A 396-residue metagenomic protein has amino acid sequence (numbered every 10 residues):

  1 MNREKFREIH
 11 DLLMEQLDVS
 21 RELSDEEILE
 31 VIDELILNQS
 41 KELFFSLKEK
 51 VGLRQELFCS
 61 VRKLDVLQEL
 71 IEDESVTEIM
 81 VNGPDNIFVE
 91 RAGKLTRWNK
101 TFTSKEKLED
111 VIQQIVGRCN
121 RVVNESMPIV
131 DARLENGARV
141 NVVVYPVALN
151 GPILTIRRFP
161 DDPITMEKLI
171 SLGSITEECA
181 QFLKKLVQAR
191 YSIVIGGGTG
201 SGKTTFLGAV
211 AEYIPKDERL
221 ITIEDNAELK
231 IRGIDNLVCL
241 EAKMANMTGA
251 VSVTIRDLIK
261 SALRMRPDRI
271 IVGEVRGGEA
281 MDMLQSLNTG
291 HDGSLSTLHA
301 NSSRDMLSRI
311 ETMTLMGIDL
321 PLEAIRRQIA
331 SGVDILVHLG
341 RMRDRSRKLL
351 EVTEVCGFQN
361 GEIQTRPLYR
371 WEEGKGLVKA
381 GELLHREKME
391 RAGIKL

Functional and structural regions predicted by a protein language model:
M1-E125, L134: N-terminal accessory targeting/assembly segments
D73, N86-A189: P-loop NTP-binding catalytic core
P160-S171, E212-K260, M306-I310: P-loop NTPase switch/communication element
I195: Hydrophobic anchor at the beta1->P-loop junction of P-loop NTPases
K203: Conserved lysine of the Walker
E224, I231-R232, A262-G357: Conserved P-loop NTPase nucleotide-binding/switch module
D344-L396: NTP-binding/hydrolysis catalytic cores, primarily Walker-type P-loop NTPases
